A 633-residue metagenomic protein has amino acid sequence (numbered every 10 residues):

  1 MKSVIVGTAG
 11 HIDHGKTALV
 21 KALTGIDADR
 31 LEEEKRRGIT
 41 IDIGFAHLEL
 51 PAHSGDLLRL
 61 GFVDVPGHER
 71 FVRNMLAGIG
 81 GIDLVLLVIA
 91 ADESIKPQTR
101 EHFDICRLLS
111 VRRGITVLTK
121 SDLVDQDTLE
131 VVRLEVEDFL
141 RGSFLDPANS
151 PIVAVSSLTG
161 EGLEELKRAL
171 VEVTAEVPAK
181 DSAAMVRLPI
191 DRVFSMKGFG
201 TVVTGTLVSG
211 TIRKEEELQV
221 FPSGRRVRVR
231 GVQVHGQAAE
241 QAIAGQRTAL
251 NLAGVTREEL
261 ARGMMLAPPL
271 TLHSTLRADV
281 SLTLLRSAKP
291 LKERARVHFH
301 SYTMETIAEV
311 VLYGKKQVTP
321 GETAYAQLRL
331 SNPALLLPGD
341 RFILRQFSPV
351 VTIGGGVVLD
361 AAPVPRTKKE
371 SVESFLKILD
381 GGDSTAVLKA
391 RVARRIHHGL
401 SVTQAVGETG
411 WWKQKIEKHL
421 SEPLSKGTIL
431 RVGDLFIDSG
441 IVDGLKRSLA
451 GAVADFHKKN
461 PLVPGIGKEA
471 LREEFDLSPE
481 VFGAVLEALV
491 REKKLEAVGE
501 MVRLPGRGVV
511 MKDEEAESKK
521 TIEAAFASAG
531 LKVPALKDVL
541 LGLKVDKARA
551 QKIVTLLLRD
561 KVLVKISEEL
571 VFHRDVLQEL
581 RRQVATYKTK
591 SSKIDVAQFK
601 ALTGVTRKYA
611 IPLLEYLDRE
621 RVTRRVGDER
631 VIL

Functional and structural regions predicted by a protein language model:
M1-V65: Conserved G1/Walker A P-loop phosphate-binding module
D13, L19, G38, F62-D64 (+15 more regions): Residue-level signature of catalytic and energy-coupling elements of molecular machines, predominantly ATP/GTP-dependent
L58-L60, V65-R70, I79-V131, V539: Conserved Switch II/interswitch segment of TRAFAC-class P-loop GTPases
H68-E69, D92-K96, K120-D125, S157-E161 (+6 more regions): Conserved nucleotide-binding/hydrolysis micro-motifs of P-loop NTPases
A90-A91, I115-E130, I152-E161, L166 (+5 more regions): G-domain G4 guanine-recognition motif of GTPases
S121, D138-K289: Conserved catalytic-core segments of large NTP-driven translation/proteostasis enzymes
V124-T128, D138, V255-K565, H573-R624 (+1 more regions): C-terminal effector modules of nucleic-acid-centric enzymes and ribosome-associated factors
